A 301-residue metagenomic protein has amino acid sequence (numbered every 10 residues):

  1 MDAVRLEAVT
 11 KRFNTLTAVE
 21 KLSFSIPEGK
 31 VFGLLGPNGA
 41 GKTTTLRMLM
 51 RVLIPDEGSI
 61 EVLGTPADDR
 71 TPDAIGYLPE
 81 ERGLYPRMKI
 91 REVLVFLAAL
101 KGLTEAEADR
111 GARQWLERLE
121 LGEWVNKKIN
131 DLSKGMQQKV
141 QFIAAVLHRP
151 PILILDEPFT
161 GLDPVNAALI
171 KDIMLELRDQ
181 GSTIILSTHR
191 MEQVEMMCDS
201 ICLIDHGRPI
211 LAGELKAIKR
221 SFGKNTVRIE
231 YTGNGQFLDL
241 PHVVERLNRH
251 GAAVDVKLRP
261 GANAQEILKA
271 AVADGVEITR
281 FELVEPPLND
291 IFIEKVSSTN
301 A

Functional and structural regions predicted by a protein language model:
M1-D2, N300-A301: Short, Lys/Arg-enriched, disordered terminal segments
D2-V4, K11-D205, L211: ABC transporter nucleotide-binding domains
T10, D68, R91, M191 (+4 more regions): Alpha-helix N-cap/helix-start and coil->helix boundary motif
T15, L103, L121, K224 (+2 more regions): Short, well-ordered coil loops that connect the C-terminus of an alpha-helix to the N-terminus of a beta-strand
R70, A145, I218, I291 (+1 more regions): Residues that scaffold the ATP/ADP-binding catalytic core of kinase and kinase-like folds
L94, D109, L116, A168 (+4 more regions): Generic structural signal for individual residues within well-ordered alpha-helical segments across diverse proteins
K171-L258: ABC transporter nucleotide-binding domain
T226-K295, A301: Short, charged/small-residue-rich alpha-helical element at the C-terminal edge of ABC transporter nucleotide-binding
